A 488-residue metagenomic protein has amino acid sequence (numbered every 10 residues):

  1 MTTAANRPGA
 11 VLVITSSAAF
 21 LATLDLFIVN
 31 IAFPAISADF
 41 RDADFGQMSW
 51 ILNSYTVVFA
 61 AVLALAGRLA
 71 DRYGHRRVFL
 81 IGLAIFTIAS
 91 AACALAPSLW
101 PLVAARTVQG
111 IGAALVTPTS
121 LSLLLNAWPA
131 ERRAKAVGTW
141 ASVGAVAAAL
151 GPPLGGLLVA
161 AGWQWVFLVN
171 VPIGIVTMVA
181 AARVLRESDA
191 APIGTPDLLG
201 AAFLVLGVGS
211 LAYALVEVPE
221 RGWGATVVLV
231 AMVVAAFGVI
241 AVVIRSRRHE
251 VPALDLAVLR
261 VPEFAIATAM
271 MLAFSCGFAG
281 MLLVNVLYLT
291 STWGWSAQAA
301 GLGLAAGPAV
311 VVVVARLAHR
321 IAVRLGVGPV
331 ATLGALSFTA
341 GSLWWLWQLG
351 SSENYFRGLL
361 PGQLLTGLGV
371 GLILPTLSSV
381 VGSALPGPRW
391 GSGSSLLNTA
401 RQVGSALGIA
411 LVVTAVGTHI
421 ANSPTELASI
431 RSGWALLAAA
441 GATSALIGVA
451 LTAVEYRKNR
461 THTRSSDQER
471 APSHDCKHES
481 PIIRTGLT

Functional and structural regions predicted by a protein language model:
G9-I31, G224-A231, G238, E250-N459: 12-transmembrane solute porter fold
F20, W50-V57, A84, G138-V146 (+5 more regions): Transmembrane alpha-helical cores of Major Facilitator Superfamily
A32-A61, A104, Q298-L302: Extracellular/periplasmic helix-loop-helix junction of adjacent transmembrane segments in MFS-like secondary
A35, G67-R68, R72, G156-L157 (+1 more regions): Membrane-interface helix termini in secondary transporters
F45-G46, A130-W140, A297-Q298, G387-L396: Loop-to-transmembrane helix entry/capping segments in MFS-fold secondary transporters and related SLC/MFSD carriers
N53-G67, T117-L121, A305-L317: Central cavity-lining transmembrane alpha-helices of secondary-active solute carriers, predominantly the Major
D71-L199, G387: Helix-loop-helix hairpins in multi-pass membrane proteins, especially solute transporters
A160-M270, G277, W295, L302-A305 (+4 more regions): Hydrophobic transmembrane-helix bundles of small-molecule transporters
